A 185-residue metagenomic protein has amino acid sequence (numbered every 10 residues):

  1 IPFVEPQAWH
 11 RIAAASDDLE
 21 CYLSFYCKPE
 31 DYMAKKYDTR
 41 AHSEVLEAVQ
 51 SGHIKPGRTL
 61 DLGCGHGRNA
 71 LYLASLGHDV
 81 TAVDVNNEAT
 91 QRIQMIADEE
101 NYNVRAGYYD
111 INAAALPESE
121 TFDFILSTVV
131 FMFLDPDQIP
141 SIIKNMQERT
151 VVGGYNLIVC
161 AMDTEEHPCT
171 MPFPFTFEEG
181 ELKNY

Functional and structural regions predicted by a protein language model:
P2-W9: Conserved metal-binding segment of the jelly-roll/cupin
F3, D18-E20: Fe(II)/2-oxoglutarate
A8, Y22, Y26-P56, L60 (+4 more regions): Class I (Rossmann-like) S-adenosyl-L-methionine-dependent methyltransferase catalytic domain, capturing the SAM-binding
H10-A15: Short beta-strand His + acidic residue motifs that chelate non-heme Fe in jelly-roll/DSBH and cupin folds
L116-I125: A short acidic, Gly/Pro-enriched loop at the edge of an enzyme's catalytic core that lines a small-molecule cofactor
F124-Q138: A short SAM/SAH-binding and catalytic strip from SAM-dependent methyltransferases
